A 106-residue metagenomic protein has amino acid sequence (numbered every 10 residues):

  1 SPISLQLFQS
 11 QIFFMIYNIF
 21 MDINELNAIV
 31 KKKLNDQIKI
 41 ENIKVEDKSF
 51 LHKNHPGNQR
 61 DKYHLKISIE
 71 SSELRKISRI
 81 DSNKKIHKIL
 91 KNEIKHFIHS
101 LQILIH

Functional and structural regions predicted by a protein language model:
S1-F20: N-terminal amphipathic/basic-hydrophobic helices that include classical n-h-c signal peptides and signal-anchor
N18-H106: N-terminal, polar/charged subdomain of small-to-medium soluble alpha/beta proteins
